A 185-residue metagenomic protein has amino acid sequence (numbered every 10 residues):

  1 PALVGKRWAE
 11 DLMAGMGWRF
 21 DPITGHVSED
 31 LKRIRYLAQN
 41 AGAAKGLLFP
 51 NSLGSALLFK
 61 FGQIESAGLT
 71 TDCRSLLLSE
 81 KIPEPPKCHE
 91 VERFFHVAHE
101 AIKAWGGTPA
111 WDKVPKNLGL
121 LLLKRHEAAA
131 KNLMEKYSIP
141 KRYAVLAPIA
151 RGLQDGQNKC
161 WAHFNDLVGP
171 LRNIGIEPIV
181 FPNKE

Functional and structural regions predicted by a protein language model:
P1-E185: Catalytic machinery of carbohydrate-active enzymes, primarily nucleotide-sugar-dependent glycosyltransferases
